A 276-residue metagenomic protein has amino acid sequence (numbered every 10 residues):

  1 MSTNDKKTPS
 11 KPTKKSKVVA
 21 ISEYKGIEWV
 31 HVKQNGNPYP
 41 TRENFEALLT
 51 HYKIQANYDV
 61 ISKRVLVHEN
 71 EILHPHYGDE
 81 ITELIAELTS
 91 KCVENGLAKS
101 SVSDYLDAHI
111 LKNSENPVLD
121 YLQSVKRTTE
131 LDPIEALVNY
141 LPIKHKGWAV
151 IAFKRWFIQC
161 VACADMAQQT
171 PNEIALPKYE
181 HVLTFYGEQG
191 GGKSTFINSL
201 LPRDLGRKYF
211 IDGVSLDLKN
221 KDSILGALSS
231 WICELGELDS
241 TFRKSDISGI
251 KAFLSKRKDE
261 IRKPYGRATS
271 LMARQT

Functional and structural regions predicted by a protein language model:
M1-D132, G147-I151, M166: N-terminal nucleic-acid engagement/recognition segments and initiation subdomains in replication, restriction
Q55-A56, R207-D212, K258-R262: Short secondary-structure junctions
L106-I232: P-loop NTPase catalytic core of nucleic-acid-dependent motor ATPases
S223-L228, R262-T276: AAA+/SF3 P-loop NTPase mechanochemical coupling elements
W231-L254: Conserved AAA+/SF3 P-loop NTPase catalytic/coupling segment centered on the Walker-B
I247-S270: Conserved catalytic/switch belt of AAA+ P-loop NTPases
